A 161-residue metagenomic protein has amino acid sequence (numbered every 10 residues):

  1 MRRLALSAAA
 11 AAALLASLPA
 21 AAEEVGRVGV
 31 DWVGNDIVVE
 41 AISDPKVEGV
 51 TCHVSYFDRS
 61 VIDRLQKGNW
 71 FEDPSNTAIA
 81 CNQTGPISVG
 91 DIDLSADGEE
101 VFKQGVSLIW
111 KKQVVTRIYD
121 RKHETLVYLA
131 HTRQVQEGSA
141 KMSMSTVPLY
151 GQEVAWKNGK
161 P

Functional and structural regions predicted by a protein language model:
M1-A8: Bacterial N-terminal signal peptides that target proteins for export
A10-L14: Hydrophobic alpha-helical targeting segments used for export or membrane insertion
S17-P19: N-terminal signal peptide c-region/cleavage motif recognized by signal peptidases
E23-A80: N-terminal secretory signal peptides
E24, I87-P161: Low-complexity intrinsically disordered segments
I42-D44, F57, T84-P86, R133 (+1 more regions): Generic structural motif
F57-I109: Structured domain cores in non-transmembrane regions
